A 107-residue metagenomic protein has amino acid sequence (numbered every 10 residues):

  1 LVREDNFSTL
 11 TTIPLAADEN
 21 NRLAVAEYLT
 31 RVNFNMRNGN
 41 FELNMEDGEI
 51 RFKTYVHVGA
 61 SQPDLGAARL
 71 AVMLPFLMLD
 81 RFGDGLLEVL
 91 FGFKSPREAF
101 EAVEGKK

Functional and structural regions predicted by a protein language model:
L1-P14: A short acidic-to-branched-hydrophobic micro-motif
V2, V25, V32, V56-V58 (+3 more regions): Extended aliphatic helical segments
T11-T12, R22-V25, V56, D64-A67: Surface-exposed beta-strand edges and their flanking turn/coil or helix-capping segments
T12-E49: Short, internal acidic amphipathic alpha-helical interface segments that mediate docking to partner proteins
N21-A24, G85, E98-A99: Exposed alpha-helical structural elements
F41-F93: Charged, low-complexity intrinsically disordered regions
L87-K107: Short, highly charged C-terminal tails/helix-capping segments
